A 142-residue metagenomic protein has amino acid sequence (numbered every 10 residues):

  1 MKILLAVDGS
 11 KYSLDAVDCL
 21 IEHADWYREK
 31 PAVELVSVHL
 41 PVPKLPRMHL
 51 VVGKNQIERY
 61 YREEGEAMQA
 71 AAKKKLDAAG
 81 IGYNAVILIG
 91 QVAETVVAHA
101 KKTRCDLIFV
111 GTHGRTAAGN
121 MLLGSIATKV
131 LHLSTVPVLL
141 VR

Functional and structural regions predicted by a protein language model:
M1-K2, R142: Absolute protein N-terminus
K2-V52: Small/aliphatic-rich secondary-structure junction motif
K30, C105-D106, V136: Local beta-strand N-terminus motif with an aromatic residue
E34-V36, N84-L88, L139: General small-molecule cofactor/ligand-binding pocket signal
K54-A67: A short acidic, glycine-rich active-site loop that binds or catalyzes chemistry on phosphate/adenosine moieties
K74-I108: Structural beta-alpha unit
L107-H132: Glycine-rich, Arg-bearing micro-motifs that act as flexible, cationic patches
L133-R142: Short, flexible loop segments at boundaries between secondary-structure elements
